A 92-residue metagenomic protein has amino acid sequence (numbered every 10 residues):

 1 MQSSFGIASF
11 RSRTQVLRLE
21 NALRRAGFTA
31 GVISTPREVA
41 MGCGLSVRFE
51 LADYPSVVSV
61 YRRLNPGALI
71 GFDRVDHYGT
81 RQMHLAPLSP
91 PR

Functional and structural regions predicted by a protein language model:
M1-Q2, H84: Short, conserved helix/loop micro-motifs enriched in His/Cys and acidic residues
S4-S59, R63: Amphipathic, hydrophobic secondary-structure cores in small proteins
P55-R92: C-terminal structural segments of small proteins and small subunits
